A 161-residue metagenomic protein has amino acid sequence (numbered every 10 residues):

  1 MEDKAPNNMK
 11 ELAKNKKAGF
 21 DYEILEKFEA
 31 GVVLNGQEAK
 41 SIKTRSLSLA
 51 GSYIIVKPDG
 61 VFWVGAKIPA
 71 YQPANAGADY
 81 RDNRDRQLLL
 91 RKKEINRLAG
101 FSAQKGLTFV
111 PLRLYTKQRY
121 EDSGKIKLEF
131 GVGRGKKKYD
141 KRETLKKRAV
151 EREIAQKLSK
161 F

Functional and structural regions predicted by a protein language model:
M1-P6: N-terminal organelle transit peptides
K10-L107: Ribosome large-subunit tunnel/peptidyl-transferase-proximal elements
T44, G133, S159: Residue-level marker of positions within ordered structural domains that often coincide with functionally constrained
N83, L90-K93, K136-F161: C-terminal end-helix/capping segment
L89-G131, G135-K137: Beta-rich strand-turn-strand
